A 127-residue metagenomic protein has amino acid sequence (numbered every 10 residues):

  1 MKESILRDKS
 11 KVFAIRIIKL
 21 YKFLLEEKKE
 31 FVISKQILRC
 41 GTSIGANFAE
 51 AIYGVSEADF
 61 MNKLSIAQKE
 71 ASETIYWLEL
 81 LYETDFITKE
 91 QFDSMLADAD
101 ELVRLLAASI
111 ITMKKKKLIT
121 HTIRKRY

Functional and structural regions predicted by a protein language model:
M1-E50, G54-Y127: Short, C-terminally biased terminal segments at protein or domain edges
